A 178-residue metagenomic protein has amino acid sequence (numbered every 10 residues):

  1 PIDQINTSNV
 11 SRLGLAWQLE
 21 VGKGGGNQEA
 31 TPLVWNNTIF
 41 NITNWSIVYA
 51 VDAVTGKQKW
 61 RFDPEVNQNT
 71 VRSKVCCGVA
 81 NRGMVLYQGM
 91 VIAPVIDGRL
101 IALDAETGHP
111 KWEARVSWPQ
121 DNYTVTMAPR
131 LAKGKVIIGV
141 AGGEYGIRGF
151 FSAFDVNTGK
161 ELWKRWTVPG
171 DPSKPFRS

Functional and structural regions predicted by a protein language model:
P1-K23, K57-S73, H109-W118, K160-V168 (+1 more regions): Aromatic (tryptophan-biased) beta-strands that constitute blades/sheets of beta-rich domains
Q4-L15, L19, W35, F40 (+2 more regions): N-terminal amphipathic, basic-rich helices that act as targeting or association modules
T7-V10, A53, A105, V156: Inter-blade boundary loops/turns of WD-repeat beta-propellers
N27-I47, S73-R99, T124-Y145, S178: Repeat-blade elements of multi-bladed beta-propeller folds
I47-Y49, R99-I101, F150-S152: A short loop-to-beta-strand structural motif that recurs across blades of beta-propeller domains
R99-D104, G108-K111, I137: Accessory beta-strand-rich segments of carbohydrate-active enzymes
L103, T107-G108, G149-K160: Beta-propeller blade signature
P119-Y123: Catalytic nucleophile-loop/oxyanion-hole region of alpha/beta-hydrolase and closely related hydrolase-like folds
